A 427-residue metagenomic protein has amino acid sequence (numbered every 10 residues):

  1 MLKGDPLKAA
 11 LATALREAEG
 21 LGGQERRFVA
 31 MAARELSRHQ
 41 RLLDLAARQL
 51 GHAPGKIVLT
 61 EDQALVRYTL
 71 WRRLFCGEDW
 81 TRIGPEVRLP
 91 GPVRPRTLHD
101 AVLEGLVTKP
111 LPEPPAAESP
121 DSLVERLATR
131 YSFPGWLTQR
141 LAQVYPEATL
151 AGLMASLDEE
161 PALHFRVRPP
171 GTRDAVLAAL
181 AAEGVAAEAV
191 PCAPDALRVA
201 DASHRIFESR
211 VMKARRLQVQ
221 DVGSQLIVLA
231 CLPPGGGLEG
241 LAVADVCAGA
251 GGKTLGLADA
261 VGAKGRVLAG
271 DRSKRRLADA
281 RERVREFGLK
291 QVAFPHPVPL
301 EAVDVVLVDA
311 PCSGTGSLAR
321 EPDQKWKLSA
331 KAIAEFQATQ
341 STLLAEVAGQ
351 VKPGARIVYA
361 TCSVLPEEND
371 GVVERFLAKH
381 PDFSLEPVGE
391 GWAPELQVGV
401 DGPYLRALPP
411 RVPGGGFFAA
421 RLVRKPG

Functional and structural regions predicted by a protein language model:
M1-F207: Class I Rossmann-like S-adenosyl-L-methionine
D174-G427: Rossmann-like S-adenosyl-L-methionine
